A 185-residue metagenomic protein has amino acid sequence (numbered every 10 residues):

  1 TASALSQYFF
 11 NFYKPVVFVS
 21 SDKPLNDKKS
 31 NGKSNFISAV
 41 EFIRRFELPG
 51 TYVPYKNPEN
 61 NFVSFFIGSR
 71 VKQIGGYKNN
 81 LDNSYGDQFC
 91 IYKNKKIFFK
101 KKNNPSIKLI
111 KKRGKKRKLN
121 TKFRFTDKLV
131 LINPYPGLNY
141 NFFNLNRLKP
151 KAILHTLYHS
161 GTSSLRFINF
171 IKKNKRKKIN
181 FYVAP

Functional and structural regions predicted by a protein language model:
T1-P185: Active-site histidine-anchored catalytic micro-motif
